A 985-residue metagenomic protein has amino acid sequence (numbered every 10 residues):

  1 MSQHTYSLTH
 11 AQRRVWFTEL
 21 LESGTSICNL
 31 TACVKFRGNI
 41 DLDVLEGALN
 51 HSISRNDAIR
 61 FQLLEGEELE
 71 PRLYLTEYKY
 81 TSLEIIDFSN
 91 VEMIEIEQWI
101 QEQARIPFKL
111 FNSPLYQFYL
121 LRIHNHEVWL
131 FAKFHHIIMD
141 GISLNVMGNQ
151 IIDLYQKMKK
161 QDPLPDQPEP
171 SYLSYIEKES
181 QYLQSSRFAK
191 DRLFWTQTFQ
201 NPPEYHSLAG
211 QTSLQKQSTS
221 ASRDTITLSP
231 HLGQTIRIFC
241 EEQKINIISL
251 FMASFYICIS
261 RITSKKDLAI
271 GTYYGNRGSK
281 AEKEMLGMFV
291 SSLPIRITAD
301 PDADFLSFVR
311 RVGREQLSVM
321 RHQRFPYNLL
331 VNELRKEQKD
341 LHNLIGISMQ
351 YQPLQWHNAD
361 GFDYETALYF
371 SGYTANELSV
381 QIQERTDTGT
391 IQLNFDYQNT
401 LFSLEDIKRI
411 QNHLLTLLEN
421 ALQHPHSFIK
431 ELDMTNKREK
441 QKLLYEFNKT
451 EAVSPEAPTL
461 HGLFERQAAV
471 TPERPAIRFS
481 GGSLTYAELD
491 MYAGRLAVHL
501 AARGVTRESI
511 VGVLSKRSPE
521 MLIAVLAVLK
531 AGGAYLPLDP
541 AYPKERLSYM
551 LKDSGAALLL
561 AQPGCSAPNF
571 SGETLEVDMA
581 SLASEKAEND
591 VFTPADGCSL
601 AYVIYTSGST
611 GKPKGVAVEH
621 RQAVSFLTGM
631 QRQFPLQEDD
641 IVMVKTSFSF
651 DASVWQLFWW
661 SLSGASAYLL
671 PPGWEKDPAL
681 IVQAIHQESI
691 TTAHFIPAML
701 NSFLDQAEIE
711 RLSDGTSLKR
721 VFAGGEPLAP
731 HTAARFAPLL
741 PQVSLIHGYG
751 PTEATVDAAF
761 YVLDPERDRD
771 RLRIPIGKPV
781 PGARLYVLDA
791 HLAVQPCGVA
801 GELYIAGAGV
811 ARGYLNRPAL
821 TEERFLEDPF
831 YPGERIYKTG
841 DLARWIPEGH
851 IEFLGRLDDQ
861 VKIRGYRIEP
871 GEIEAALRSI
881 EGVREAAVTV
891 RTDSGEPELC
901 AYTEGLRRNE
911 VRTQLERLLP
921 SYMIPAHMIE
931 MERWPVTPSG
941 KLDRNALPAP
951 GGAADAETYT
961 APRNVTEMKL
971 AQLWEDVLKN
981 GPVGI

Functional and structural regions predicted by a protein language model:
M1-Q3, G38-S54, Y74-N112, I152 (+7 more regions): A short, small/polar-residue-rich loop/turn motif at beta-strand boundaries within alpha/beta enzyme cores
S2-H4, E19-L30, D57-A58, H126-E127 (+22 more regions): His-Asp-centered acyl/peptidyl-transfer active-site segments
S2-T76, V91-Y182, Q197, P203-L208 (+7 more regions): Acyl-group handoff/entry surfaces in thioester-processing enzymes
T5-L20, D41, M93-I100, L144-N145 (+16 more regions): AMP-binding/adenylate-forming domain of the ANL superfamily
N56, R60, N145-I151, I248 (+10 more regions): Extended, hydrophobic beta-loop-alpha segments that form or line the acyl/peptidyl-thioester binding and transfer paths
P326, D340, N358, T388 (+7 more regions): AMP-dependent adenylate-forming
K614-M643, D651-T691: Conserved AMP-binding/adenylation subdomain of ANL enzymes
L662-A665, Q687-H694, L704-R771, P775 (+1 more regions): Gly/Ser/Thr-rich phosphate-binding loop
